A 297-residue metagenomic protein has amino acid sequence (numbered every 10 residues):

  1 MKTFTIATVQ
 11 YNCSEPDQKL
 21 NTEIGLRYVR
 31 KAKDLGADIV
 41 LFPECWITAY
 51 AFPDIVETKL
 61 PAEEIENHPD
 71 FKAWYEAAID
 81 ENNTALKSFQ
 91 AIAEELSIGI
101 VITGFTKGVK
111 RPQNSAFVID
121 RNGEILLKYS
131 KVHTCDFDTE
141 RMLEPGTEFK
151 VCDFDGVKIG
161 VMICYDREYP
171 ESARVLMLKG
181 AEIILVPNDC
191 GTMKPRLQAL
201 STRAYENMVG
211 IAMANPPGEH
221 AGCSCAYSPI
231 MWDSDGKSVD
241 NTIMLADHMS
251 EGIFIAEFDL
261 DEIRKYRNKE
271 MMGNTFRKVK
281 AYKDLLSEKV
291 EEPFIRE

Functional and structural regions predicted by a protein language model:
M1-I39, L185: N-terminal active-site segment of His-dependent metallophosphoesterases
M1-I6, V151-G160, I183: Beta-strand-turn-beta hairpins that frame and shape the catalytic cleft of phosphate-ester-processing enzymes
T5, V101, S115, E148 (+1 more regions): Conserved beta-strand and immediately adjacent loop positions that scaffold enzyme active sites
Q18, R27-N122, C190-N207: Cys-nucleophile CN-hydrolase/nitrilase-fold catalytic domain and related Cys-dependent amidase chemistry that acts on
A78-G99, K158, R167-I255: CN hydrolase (nitrilase-like) catalytic-core segments centered on the catalytic cysteine and neighboring Lys/Glu
N122, K128-Y129, T242-D247: Short hydrophobic alpha-helix segments
C135-K150, R167-E171: Active-site glycine-rich loop that binds ribose-phosphate moieties when present
V151, P216-E297: C-terminal beta-strand edge segments of enzyme domains
